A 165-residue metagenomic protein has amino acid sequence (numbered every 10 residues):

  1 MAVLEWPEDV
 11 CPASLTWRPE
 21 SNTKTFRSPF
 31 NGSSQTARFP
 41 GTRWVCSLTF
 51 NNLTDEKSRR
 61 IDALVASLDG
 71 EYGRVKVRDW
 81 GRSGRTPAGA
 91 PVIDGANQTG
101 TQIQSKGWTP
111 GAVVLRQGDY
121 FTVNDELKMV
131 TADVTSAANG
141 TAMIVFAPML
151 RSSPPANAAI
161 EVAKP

Functional and structural regions predicted by a protein language model:
M1-P165: Extracellular/virion structural assembly segments
